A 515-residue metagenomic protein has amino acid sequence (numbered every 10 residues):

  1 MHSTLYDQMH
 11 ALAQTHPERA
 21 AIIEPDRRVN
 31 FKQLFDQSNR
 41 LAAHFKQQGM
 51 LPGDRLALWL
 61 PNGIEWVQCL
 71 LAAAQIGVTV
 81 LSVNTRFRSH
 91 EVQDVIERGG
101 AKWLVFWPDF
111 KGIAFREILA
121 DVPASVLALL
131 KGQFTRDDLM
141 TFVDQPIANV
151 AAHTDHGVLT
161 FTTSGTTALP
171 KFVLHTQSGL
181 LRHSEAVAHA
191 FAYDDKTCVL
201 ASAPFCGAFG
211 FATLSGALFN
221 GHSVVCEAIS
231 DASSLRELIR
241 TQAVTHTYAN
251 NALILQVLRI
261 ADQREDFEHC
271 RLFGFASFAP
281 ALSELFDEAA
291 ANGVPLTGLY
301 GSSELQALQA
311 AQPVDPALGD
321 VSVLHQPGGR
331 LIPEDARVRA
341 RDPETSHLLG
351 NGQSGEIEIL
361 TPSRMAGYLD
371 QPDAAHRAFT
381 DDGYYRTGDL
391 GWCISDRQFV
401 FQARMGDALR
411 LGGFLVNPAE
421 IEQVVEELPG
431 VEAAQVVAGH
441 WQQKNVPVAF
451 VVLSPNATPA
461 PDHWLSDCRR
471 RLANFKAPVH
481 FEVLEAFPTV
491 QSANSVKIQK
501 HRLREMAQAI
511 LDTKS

Functional and structural regions predicted by a protein language model:
H2, H10, E18-G49, D54-G63 (+4 more regions): Conserved AMP-binding/adenylate-forming core of the ANL superfamily
N30-K32, V158-R182: Conserved AMP-binding A3 loop
Q47-Q48, Q75-D144, A148, P455-A457: Structural core segment of the AMP-binding/adenylate-forming
F87-D94, L104-P108, T247, T361 (+2 more regions): AMP-binding/adenylate-forming catalytic core of the ANL superfamily
L181-C198, C206-H246, I260-A261: Conserved AMP-binding/adenylation subdomain of ANL enzymes
V244-A249, L258-S322, R337: Gly/Ser/Thr-rich phosphate-binding loop
R330-R337, T345-A378, V416: Conserved ATP/PPi-binding loop(s) of AMP-dependent carboxylate-activating enzymes
L409, Q435-H440, V448-F450, L465-S515: Conserved C-terminal "lid"/linker of ANL adenylate-forming enzymes
